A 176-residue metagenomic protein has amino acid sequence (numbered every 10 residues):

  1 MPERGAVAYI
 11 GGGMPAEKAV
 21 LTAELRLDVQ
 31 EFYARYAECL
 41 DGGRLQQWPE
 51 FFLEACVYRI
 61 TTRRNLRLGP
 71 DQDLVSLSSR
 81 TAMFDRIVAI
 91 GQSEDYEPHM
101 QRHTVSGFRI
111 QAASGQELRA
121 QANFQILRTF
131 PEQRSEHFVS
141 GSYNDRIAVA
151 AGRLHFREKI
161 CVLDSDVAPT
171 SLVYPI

Functional and structural regions predicted by a protein language model:
P2-G42, Q46, E50-E54, T61: Short, low-complexity N-terminal intrinsically disordered segments enriched in polar/charged residues
Y9-G12, R102-T104, R109-I176: A beta-strand edge to alpha-helix "cap/lid" segment located at domain peripheries
L21-E24, D71, S135: Conserved aromatic-histidine-acidic binding/catalytic patches
L27-E31, L74, T81, F138: A generic "alpha-helical surface" signal
Y36, W48, M83, A120 (+1 more regions): Hydrophobic pocket/interface hotspot
Y36-E38, G91-P98, P131-R134: Short helix-to-loop capping/linker segments positioned immediately adjacent to catalytic or ligand/cofactor-binding
E54-N123: A solvent-exposed, acidic/Ser-Thr-rich amphipathic alpha-helical stretch
